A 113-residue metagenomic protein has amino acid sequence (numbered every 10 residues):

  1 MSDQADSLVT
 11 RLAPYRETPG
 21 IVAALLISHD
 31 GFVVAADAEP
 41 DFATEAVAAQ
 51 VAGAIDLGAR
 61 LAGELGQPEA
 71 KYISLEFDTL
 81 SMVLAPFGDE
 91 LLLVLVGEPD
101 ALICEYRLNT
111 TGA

Functional and structural regions predicted by a protein language model:
M1-A113: Non-catalytic interaction/Regulatory regions outside core domains
